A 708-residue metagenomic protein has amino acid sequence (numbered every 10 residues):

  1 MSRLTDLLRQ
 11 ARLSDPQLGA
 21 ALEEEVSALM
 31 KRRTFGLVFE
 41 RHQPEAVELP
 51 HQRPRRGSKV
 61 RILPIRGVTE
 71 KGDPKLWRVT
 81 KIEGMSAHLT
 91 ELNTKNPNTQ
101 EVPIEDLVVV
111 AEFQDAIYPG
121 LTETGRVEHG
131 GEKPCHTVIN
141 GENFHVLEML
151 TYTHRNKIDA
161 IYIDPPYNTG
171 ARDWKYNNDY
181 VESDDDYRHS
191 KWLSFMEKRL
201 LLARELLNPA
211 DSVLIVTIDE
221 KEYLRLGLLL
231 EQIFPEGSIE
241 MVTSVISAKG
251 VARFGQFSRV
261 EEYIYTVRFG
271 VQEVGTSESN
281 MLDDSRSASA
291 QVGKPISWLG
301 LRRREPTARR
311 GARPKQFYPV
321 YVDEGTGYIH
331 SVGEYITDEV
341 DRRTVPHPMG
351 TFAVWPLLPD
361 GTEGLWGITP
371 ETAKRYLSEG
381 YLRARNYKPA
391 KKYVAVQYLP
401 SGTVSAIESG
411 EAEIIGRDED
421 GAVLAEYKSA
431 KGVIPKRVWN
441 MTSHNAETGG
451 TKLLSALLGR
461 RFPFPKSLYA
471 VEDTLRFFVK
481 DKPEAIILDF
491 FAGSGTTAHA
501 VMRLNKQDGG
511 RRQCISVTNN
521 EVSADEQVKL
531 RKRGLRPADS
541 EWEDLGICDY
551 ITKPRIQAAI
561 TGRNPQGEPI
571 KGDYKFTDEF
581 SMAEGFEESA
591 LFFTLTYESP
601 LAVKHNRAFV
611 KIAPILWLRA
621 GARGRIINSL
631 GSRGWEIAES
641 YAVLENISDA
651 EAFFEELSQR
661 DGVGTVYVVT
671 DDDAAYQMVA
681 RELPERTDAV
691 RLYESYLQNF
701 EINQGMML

Functional and structural regions predicted by a protein language model:
M1-G130, P134-H136, T151-R155, D159 (+5 more regions): Accessory, often C-terminal, charged low-complexity segments
G131-I163, Y167-T169, D173: Conserved helicase NTPase motor core
H145, Y167, E222, A492 (+1 more regions): Short, glycine/acidic-enriched loop or turn micro-motifs at the edges of active sites
N156-K175, L230, I487-V501, I612: Conserved proline-anchored active-site loop of SAM-dependent methyltransferases that bridges a beta-strand
T169-N178, V438-K452: Active-site-adjacent bridging/hinge elements
A171-Y187, D525: Aromatic- and acidic-residue-enriched carbohydrate-binding clefts of CAZyme catalytic domains
H189, L454-R460: Active-site-adjacent structural elements in folded domains
L458-Y469: Conserved SAM-binding loop and adjacent beta-strand
